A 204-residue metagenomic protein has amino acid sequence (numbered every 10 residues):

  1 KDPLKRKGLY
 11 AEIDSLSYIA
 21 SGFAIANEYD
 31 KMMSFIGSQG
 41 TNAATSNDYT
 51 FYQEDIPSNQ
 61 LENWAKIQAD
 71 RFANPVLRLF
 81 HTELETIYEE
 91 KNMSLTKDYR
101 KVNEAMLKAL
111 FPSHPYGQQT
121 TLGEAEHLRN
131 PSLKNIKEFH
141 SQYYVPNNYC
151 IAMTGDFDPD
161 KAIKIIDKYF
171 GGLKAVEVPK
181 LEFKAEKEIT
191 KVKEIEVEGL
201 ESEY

Functional and structural regions predicted by a protein language model:
D2-N59, M93-N148, G172-Y204: Non-catalytic beta-strand/loop surface segments
I19, E54-L84: M16/insulysin-pitrilysin zinc metalloprotease superfamily fold
A26, A65, H81-L84, N103 (+1 more regions): Hydrophobic face of alpha-helices
N47-T50, H81-E90: Short, glycine/charge-rich beta-strand/loop segments that flank catalytic centers and engage negatively charged groups
P57-Q60, G155-D160: Helix N-cap motif at beta-to-alpha junctions
K66-D70, K164-Y169: Short amphipathic alpha-helices in soluble, non-transmembrane regions that often serve as interface/regulatory elements
N74, P159-D160, G172, V176: Short beta-strands and strand-coil junctions in structured, solvent-facing domains, enriched
